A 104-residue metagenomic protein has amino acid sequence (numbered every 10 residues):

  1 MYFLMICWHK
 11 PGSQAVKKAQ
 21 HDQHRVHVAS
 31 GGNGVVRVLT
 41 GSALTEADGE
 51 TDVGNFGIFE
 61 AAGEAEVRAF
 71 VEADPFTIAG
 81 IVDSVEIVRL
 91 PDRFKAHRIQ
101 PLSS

Functional and structural regions predicted by a protein language model:
M1-S104: Conserved, structured core segments of small domains
